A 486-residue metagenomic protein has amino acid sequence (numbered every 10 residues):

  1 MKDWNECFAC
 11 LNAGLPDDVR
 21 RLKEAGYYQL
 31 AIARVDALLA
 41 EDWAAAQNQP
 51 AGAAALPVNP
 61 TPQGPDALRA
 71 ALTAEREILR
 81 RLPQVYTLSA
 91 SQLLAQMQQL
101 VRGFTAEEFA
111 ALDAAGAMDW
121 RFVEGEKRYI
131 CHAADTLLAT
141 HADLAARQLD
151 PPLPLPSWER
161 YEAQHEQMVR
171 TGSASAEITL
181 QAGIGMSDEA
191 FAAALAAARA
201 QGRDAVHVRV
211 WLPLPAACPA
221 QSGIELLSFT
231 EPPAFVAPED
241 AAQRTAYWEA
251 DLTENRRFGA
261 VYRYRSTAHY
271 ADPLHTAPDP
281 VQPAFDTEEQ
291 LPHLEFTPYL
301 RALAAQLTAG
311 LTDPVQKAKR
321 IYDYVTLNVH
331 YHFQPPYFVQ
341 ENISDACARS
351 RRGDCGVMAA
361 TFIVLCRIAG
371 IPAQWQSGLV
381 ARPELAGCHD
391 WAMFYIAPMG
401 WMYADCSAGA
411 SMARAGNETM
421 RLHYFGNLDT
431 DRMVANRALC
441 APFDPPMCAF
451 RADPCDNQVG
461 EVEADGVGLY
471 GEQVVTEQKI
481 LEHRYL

Functional and structural regions predicted by a protein language model:
K2-G14: TPR-adjacent "capping" and linker segments in tetratricopeptide-repeat scaffold/adaptor proteins
A13, D17, R21-A25, V357-M447: Hydrophobic/aromatic-rich core segments of domains that either
L15-P16, K23-L30, P238-R349: Acidic low-complexity segments
R34-V35: Inward-facing hydrophobic residues that define packing positions of alpha-helical scaffold repeats
L38-L39, A45: Alpha-helical solenoid scaffolds that mediate protein-protein interactions, centered on TPR/SEL1-like repeats but also
P50-G52, Q63-Y270: Intrinsically disordered, low-complexity N-terminal segments that are enriched in acidic
P314-I321, R351-C366: Active-site nucleophilic cysteine motif
L428-L486: Low-complexity, Gly/Ser/Thr/Pro-rich intrinsically disordered linker/tail segments
